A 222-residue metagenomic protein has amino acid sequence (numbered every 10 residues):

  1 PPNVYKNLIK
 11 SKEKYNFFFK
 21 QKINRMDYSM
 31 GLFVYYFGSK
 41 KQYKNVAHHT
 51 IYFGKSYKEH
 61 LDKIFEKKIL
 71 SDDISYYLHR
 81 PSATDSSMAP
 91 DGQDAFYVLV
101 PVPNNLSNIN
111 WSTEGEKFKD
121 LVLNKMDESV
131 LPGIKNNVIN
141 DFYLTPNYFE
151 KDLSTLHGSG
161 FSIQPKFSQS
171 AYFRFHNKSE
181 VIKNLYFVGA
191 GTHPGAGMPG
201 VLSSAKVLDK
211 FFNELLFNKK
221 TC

Functional and structural regions predicted by a protein language model:
P1-A89: Mid-domain catalytic core of redox enzymes that form a hydrophobic substrate pocket/lid adjacent to a catalytic redox
P2-N7, G38-K40, P90-K125: Conserved FAD/dinucleotide-binding core of flavoprotein oxidoreductases
F37, V98, M126, L185 (+2 more regions): Hydrophobic, well-ordered secondary-structure elements that form the walls of internal hydrophobic environments
Q42, I69-S71, W111-K151: Flavin-binding catalytic cores
D73-Y77, P132-P194: A glycine-rich dinucleotide-binding beta-alpha-beta segment and adjacent secondary-structure elements that constitute
S86-Q93, H176-V181: Short glycine/proline-enriched loop/turn "hinge" motifs that connect secondary-structure elements and lie
A190-F212: A conserved FAD-binding loop/helix module that cradles the flavin
N213-C222: Active-site-proximal substrate-binding core of FAD-dependent oxidoreductases
